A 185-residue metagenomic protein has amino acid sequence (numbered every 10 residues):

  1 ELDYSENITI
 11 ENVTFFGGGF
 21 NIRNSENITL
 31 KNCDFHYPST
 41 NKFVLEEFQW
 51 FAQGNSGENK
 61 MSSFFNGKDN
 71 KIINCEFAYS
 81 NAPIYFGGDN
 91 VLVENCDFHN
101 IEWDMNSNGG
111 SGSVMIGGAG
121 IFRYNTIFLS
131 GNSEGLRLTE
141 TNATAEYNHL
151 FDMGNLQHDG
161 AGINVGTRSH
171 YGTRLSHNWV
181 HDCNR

Functional and structural regions predicted by a protein language model:
E1, S62-S63, I72, V114: Intrinsic structural disorder
E6-G17, E26-S39, Q49-W50, N66-N81 (+5 more regions): Right-handed parallel beta-helix
G19-N21, N41-K42, M61, P83-Y85 (+4 more regions): Structural detector of coil-to-beta-strand junctions
F43-M61: Intrinsically disordered, low-complexity Ser/Thr- and acidic-rich flexible linkers and loops, especially at boundaries
S56-S63, L136, H149: Residue-level detector of functional hotspots within protein domains
G117, T139-E140, G162: Aromatic- and carboxylate-enriched substrate-binding clefts and catalytic-loop regions of carbohydrate-active enzymes
